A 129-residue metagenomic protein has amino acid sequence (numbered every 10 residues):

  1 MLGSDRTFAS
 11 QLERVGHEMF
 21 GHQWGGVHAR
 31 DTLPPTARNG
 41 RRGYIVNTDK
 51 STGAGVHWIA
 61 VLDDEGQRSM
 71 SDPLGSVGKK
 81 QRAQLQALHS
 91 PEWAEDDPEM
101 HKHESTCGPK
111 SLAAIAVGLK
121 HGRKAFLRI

Functional and structural regions predicted by a protein language model:
M1-I59, D64-R68: Cysteine protease catalytic domains with a Cys-His-Asp triad
R42-K120: Cysteine protease-like catalytic core of ubiquitin/ubiquitin-like
L119-I129: Contiguous terminal or domain-adjacent regions that often encompass a lipid-handling module or interaction segment
